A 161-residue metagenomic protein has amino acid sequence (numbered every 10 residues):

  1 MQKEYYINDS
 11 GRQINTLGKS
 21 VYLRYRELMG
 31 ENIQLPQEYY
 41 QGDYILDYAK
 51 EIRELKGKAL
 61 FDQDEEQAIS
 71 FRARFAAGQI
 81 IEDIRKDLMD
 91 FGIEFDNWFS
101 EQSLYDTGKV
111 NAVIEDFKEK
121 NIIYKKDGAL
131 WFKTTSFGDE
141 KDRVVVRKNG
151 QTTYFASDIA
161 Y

Functional and structural regions predicted by a protein language model:
M1-Y161: NTP-dependent nucleotidyl-transfer catalytic core
